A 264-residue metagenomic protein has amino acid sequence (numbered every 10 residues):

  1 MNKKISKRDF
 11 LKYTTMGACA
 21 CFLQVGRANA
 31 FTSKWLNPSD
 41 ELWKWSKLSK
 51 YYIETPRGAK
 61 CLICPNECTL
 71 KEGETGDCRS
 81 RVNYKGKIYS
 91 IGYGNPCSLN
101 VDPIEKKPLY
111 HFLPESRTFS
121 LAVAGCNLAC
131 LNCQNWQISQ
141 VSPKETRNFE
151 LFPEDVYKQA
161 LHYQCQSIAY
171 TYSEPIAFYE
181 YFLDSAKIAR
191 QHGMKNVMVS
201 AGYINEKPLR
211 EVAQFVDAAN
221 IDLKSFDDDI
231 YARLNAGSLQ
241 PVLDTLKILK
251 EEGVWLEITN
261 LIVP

Functional and structural regions predicted by a protein language model:
M1-A18: N-terminal secretory signal peptides and thylakoid transit peptides that target proteins across membranes
A20-Q24: Hydrophobic h-region of N-terminal signal peptides that target proteins for export in Gram-negative bacteria
A28-A30: Boundary at the C-terminal end of the N-terminal hydrophobic targeting segment
W35-K60, N66-A122, Q137: N-terminal [4Fe-4S]-dependent radical SAM core
G76, L128, D228: Glycine-centered loop/turn positions within well-structured domains that cap or flank conserved ligand/cofactor-binding
I88-T171, I176, F182: Extended interfacial segments that mediate partner engagement and assembly in macromolecular machines
L151-P264: Conserved AdoMet/S-adenosylmethionine-binding subsite of the radical SAM
